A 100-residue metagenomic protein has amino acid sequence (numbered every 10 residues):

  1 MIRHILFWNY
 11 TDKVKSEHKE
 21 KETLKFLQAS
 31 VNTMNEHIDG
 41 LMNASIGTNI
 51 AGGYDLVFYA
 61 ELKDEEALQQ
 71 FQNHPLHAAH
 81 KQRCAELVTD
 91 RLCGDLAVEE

Functional and structural regions predicted by a protein language model:
M1-D55, K63-Q70, A97-E100: Short S/T/G/P-rich N-terminal loop/turn motif that feeds into the first structured element of a domain
E65-G94: C-terminal structural segments of small proteins and small subunits
